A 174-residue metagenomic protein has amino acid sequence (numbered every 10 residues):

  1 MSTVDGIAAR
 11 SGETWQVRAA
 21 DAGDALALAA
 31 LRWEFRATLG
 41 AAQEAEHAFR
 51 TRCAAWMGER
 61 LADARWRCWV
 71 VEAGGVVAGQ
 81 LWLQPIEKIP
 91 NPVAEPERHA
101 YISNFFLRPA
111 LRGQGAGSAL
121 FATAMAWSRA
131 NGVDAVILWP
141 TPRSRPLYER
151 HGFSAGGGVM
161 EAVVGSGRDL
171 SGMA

Functional and structural regions predicted by a protein language model:
M1-G23, L170-A174: Conserved N-terminal entry element of GNAT/NAT acetyltransferase domains
R36-W56: Conserved GNAT-fold acetyl-CoA-binding loop/helix
G58-V70, Y101: A short helix-loop-beta-strand connector motif used in the catalytic cores of GNAT acetyltransferases and, in some
V70, V76-P85, Y101, F106: Conserved beta-strand in the GNAT
P85-N91, I137-R143, E149, S154-L170: Conserved catalytic-core motifs of GNAT/GCN5-like acyltransferases
E87-I102, R112: A conserved beta-turn-beta hairpin within the catalytic core of GNAT-like acetyltransferases that forms part
L111, G115-T123: Conserved acetyl-CoA pyrophosphate-binding loop and the N-cap/start of the following alpha-helix in GNAT-like
S128-P140: Conserved GNAT acetyl-CoA-binding A-motif
